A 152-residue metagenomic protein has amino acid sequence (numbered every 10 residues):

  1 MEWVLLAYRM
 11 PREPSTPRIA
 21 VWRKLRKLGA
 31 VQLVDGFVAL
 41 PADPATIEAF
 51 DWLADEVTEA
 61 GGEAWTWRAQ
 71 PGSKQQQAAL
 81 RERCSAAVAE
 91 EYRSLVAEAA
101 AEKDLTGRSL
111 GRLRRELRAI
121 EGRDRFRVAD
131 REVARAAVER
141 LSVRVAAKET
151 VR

Functional and structural regions predicted by a protein language model:
M1-E102, S109, G122, L141-V143: Positively charged, polar, low-complexity stretches
E116-R152: Glycine-rich, aromatic-bearing surface loops/beta-hairpins
